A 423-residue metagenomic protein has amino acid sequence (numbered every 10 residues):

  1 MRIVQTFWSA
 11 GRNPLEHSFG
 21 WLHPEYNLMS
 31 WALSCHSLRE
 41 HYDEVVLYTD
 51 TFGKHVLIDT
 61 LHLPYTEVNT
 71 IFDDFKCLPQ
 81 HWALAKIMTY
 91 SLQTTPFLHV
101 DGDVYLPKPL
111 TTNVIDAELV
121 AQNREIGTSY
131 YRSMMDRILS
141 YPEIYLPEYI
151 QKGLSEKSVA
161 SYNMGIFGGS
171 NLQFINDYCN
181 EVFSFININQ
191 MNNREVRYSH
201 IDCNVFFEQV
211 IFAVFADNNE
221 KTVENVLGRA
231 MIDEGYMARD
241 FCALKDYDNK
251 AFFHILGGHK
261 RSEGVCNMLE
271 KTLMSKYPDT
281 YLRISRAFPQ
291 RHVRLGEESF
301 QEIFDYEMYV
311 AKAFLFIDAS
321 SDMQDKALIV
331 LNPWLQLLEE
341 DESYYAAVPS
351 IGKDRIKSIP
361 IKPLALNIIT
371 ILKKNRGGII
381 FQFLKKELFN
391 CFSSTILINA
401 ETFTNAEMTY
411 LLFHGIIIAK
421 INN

Functional and structural regions predicted by a protein language model:
M1-D74, L256-A287: N-terminal anchoring/stem segment of glycosyltransferases
Q5-T6, K157, N176-Q301: A glycosyltransferase accessory/donor-loop signature
Y26-L28, A32-S34, F72-V100, V104-P107: A conserved donor-nucleotide-binding helix/loop in the catalytic core of Leloir-type glycosyltransferases
E44-T51, P96-D101, L119: Short, hydrophobic beta-strand segments that form beta-sheet elements in well-ordered domains
T49-H55, G102-K108, A230: Short, polar loop motifs at secondary-structure junctions
L106-E220: Glycogenin-like
H292-M323, D354-N423: Long, charge-rich, low-complexity alpha-helical segments
Y344-S358: Short, Lys/Arg-enriched N-terminal segment that forms or immediately precedes the first helix of a structured domain
